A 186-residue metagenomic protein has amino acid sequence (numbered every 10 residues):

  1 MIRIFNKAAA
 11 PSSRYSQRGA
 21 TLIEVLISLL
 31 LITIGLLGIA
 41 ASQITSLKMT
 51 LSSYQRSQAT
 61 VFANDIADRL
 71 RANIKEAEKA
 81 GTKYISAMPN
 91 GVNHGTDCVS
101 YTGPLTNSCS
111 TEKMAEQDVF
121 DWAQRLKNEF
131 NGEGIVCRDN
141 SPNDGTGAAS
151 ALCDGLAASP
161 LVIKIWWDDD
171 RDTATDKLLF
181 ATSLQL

Functional and structural regions predicted by a protein language model:
I2-A8, S12-N64: Aliphatic-rich helix starts adjacent to a transmembrane/signal segment
N64-L186: Flexible, low-complexity segments enriched in proline/glycine/serine and punctuated by aromatic residues
